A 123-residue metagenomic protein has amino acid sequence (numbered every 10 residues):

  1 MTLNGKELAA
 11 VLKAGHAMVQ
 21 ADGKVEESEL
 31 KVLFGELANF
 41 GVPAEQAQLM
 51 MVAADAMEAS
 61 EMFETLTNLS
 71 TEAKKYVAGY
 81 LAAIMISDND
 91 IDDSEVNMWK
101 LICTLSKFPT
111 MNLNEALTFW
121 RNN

Functional and structural regions predicted by a protein language model:
M1-N123: Small-residue-enriched hydrophobic alpha-helices in membranes
